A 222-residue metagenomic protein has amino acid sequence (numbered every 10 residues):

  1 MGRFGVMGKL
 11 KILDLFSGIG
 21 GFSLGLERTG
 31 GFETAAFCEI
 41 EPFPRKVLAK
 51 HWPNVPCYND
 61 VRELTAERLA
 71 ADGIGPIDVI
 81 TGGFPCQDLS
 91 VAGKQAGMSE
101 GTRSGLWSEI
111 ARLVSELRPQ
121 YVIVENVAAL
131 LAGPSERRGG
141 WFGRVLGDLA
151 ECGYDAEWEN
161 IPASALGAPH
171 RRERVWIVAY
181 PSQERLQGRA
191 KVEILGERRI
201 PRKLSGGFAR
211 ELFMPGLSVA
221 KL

Functional and structural regions predicted by a protein language model:
M1-L10, P76: Intrinsically disordered, low-complexity and often Lys/Arg-enriched segments
L10-E63: SAM cofactor-binding core of SAM-dependent methyltransferases, primarily the Rossmann-like beta-alpha-beta module
I12, I80, V122: Receiver (REC) domain switch-region micro-motif
D14, G82, S104-W107: Conserved, well-structured core segments
I19, F84-P85: Active-site glycine-rich loops that stabilize anionic/oxyanionic intermediates across multiple enzyme folds
E39, F84, N126: Residues that line or immediately flank small-molecule/substrate-binding pockets and catalytic motifs
A49-L64, L69-G83: Short, structured active-site "lid" loops
E67-I77, Q87-L222: Class I S-adenosyl-L-methionine
